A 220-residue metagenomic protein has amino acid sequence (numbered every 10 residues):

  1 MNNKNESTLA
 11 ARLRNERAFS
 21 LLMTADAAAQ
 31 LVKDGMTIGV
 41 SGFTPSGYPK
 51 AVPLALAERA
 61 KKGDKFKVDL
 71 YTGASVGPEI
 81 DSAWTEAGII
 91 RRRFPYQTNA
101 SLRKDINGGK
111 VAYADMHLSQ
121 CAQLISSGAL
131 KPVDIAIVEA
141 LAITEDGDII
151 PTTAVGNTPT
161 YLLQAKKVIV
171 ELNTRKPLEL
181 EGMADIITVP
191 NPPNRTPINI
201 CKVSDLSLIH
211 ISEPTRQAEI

Functional and structural regions predicted by a protein language model:
M1-S212, R216: Conserved alpha/beta enzyme-core scaffold
